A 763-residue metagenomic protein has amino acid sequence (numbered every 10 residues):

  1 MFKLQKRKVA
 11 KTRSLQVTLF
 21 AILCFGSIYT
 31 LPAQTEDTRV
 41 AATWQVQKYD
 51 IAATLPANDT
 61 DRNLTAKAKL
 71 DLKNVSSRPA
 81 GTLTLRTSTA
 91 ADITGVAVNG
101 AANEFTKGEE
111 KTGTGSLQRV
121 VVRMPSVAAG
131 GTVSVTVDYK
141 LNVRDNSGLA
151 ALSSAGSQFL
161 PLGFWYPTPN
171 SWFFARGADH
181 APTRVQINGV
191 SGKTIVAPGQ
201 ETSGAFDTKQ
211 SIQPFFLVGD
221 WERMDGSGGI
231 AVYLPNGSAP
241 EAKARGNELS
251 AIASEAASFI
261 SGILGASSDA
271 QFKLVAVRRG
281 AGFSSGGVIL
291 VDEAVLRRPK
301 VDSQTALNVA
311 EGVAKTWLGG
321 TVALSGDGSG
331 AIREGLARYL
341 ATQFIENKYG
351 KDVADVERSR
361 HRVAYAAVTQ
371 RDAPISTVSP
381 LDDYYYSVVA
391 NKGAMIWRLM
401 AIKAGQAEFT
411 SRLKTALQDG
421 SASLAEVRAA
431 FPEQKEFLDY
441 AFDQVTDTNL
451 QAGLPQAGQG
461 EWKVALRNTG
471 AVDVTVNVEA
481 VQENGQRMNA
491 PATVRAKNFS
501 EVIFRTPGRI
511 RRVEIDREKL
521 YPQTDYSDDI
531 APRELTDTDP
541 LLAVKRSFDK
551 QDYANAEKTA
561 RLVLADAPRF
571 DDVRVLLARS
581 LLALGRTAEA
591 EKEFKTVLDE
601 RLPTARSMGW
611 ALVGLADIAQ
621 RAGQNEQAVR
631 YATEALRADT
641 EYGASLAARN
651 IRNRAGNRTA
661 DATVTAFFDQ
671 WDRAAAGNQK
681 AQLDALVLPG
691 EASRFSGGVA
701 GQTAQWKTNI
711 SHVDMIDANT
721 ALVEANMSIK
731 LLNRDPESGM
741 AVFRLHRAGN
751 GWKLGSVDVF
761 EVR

Functional and structural regions predicted by a protein language model:
F2-L4, Y29-T65, K435, R574 (+1 more regions): N-terminal, polar/Ser/Thr-rich
A68, V120, V185, E222-G330 (+5 more regions): Juxtacatalytic substrate-recognition/specificity segment
S76, S268, S379, Y386-A457: Amphipathic alpha-helical substructures
S88-A155, K497-R509: A surface-exposed beta-strand-loop module
T94-A97, Q434-L438, L450, P455-D516: Beta-strand-rich binding/interaction modules
A128, T132-W221: Extended, low-hydrophobicity, Ser/Thr/Pro/Gly-biased non-transmembrane segments
G328-M395, L399, K403, L417: Acidic/His/Gly-enriched intrinsically disordered linker/tail segments that often contain short helix/coil "MoRF-like"
V481-E483, A700-Q705, D714-R763: Exposed beta-sheet edge and beta->alpha loop/turn motif
